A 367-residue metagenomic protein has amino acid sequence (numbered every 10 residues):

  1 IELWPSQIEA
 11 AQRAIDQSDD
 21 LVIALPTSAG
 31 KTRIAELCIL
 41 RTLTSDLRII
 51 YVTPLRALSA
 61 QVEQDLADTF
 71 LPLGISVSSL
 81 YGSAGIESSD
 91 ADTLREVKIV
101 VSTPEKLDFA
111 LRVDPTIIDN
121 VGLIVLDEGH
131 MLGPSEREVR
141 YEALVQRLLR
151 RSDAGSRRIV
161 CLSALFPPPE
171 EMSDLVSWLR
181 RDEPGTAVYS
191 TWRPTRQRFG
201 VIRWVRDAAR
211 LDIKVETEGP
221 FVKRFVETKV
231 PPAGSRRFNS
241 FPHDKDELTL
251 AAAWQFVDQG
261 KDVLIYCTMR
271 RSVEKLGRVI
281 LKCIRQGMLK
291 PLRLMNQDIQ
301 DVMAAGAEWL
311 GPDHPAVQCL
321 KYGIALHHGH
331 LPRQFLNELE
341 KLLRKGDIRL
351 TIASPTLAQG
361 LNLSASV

Functional and structural regions predicted by a protein language model:
E2-P168, M172-T191, D262-C267, K275-G287: Conserved P-loop/Walker A NTP-binding site and adjacent catalytic elements of P-loop NTPases
R13-A14, D90-D92, P115-T116, Y189 (+4 more regions): Replace "in large, NTP-powered and nucleic-acid-processing enzymes" with "in large, NTP-powered factors and other
D20-T27, L132-S135, V230-D244, Y322-G329: Glycine-rich phosphate-binding "P-loop"
P26, I50-I86, L250-A251, D258-Q259 (+1 more regions): Conserved C-terminal RecA-like helicase domain
K31, G133-R140, F241-T249, F335: Phosphate/oxyanion-binding active-site loops and adjacent basic polyanion-contact surfaces
E36, T93-V113, Y322-L336, L342-Q359: Conserved two-lobed SF2 helicase motor
N120-L123, R349-V367: A short beta-strand element within the Helicase C-terminal
Q146-L149, R157-V279, A325: Conserved interdomain linker/interface between the two RecA-like ATPase lobes of SF2 helicase motors
